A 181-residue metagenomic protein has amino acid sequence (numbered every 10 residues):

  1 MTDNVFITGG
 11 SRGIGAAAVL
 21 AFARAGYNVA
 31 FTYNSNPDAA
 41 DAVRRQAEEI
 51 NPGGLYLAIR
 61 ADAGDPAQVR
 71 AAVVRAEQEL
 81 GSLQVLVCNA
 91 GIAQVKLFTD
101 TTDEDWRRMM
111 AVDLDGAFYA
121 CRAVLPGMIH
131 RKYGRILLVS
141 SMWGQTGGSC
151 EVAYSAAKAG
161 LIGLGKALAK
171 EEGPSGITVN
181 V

Functional and structural regions predicted by a protein language model:
S11-G13: Conserved glycine-rich cofactor-binding loop
A25-A42: Conserved glycine-rich Rossmann-like NAD(P)H-binding loop of the short-chain dehydrogenase/reductase
P37, R60-A71, D103: The beta1-alpha1 cofactor-binding region of Rossmann-like NAD(H)/NADP(H)-dependent oxidoreductases
L97-F98, D105-R107: Substrate-binding pocket helix/loop in short-chain dehydrogenase/reductase
C121, A157, G165: Active-site helix of classical SDR
P126, K170-E171: Alpha-helical segment proximal to the catalytic Tyr-Lys
S141: Residue(s) in the substrate-gating loop at a strand-loop-helix junction that position the organic substrate next
